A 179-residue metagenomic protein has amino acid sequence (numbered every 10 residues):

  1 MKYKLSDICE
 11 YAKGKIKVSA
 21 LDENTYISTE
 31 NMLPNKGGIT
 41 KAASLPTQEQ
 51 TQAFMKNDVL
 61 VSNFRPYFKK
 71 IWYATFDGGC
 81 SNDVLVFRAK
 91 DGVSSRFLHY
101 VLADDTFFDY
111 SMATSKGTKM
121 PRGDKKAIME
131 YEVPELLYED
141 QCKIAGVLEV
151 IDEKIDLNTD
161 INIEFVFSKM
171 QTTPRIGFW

Functional and structural regions predicted by a protein language model:
M1-V18, E130, P134-K143, V150-R175 (+1 more regions): Non-catalytic DNA-recognition/assembly elements of restriction-modification systems
S6-K17, D22-K56: Sequence-specific dsDNA recognition surfaces
Q50-F108: A short beta-sheet element
F64, G79-L85, K116-A145: A short glycine-rich beta-alpha junction/loop motif
S94-S95, M112, T118: Amphipathic alpha-helical assembly/interaction segments
